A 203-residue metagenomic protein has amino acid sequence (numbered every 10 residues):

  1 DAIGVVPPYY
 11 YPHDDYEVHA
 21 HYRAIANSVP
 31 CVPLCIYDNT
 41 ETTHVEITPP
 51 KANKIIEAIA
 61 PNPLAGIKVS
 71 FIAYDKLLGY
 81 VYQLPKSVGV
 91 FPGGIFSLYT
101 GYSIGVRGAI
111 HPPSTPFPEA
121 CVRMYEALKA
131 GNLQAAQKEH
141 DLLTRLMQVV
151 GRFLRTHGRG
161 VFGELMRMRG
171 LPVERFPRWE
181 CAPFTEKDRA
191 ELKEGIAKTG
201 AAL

Functional and structural regions predicted by a protein language model:
D1-A2, I56-I59, R167-R169: Short, electropositive alpha-helical surface patch
D1-E46: Active-site beta->alpha loop and helix N-cap motifs at the rims of alpha/beta catalytic domains
Y9-Y10, T115, E180: Conserved beta-strand edge residues that scaffold enzyme active sites
P12-Y16, F71-I72, G151-R152: Active-site glycine- and acidic-residue-rich loops that bind and position anionic ligands or nucleotide-like cofactors
A20-H21, K51, V161: Short, solvent-exposed amphipathic alpha-helices that sit in or adjacent to ligand/effector-binding or catalytic
V29, N39-M147, L154: Catalytic alpha/beta core domains of metabolic enzymes, predominantly
P118-L203: C-terminal alpha-helical cap/extension of soluble enzyme domains
